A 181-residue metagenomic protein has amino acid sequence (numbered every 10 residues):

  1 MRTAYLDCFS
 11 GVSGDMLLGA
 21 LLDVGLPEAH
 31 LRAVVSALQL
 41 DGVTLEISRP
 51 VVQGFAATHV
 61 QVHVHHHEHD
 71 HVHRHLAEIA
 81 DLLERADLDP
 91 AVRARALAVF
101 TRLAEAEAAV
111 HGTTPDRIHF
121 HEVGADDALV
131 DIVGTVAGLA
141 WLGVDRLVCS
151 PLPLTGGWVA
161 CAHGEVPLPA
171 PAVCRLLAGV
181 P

Functional and structural regions predicted by a protein language model:
M1-A4: Extreme N-terminal starter segment of soluble prokaryotic enzymes
L6, V92, G112, I118-E122 (+1 more regions): General beta-strand structural signal in soluble alpha/beta enzymes
L6-A20, F120-G143: Conserved phosphate/anionic-ligand binding catalytic regions in large, soluble enzymes, centered on
F9-S10, A37-Q39, G124-D126, P151-V159: Acidic, glycine-rich active-site loops and adjacent beta-strand->loop/helix elements that engage anionic groups
D23-H111, E165-P181: Glycine-rich nucleotide/cofactor/substrate-binding loop typically near the N-terminus or early in the first domain
R85-A94, H119-D126, G157-G164: Flexible, glycine/proline-enriched loop segments at strand-loop-helix junctions that form or flank small-ligand binding
R102-E122, D126: Alpha-helical transmembrane cores and adjacent cytosolic helix/loop segments of polytopic membrane transporters
T114, V144-P181: Functional cores that coordinate and move charged inorganic groups
